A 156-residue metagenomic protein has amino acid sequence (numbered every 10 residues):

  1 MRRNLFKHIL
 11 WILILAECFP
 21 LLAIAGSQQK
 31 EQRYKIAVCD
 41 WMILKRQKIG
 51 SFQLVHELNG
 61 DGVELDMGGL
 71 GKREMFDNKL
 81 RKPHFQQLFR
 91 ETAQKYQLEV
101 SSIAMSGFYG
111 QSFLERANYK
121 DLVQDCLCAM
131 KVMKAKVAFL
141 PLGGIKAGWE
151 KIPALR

Functional and structural regions predicted by a protein language model:
R2-K7: N-terminal export leaders
H8-W11, F52-Q53, T92-Y96, Y109-R156: Active-site acidic/histidine proton-transfer and metal-coordination neighborhood in alpha/beta enzyme cores
I9-P20: Bacterial N-terminal signal peptides
Q28-Q32, F52-N59, K79-S102, L122-A135: Acidic (Asp/Glu)-rich catalytic clusters
Q29-G50: Boundary/entry segment of secreted carbohydrate-active catalytic domains
C39-I43, D66-L70, M105-F108, G143-I145: Active-site beta-loop-alpha junctions enriched in small/polar residues
E64, S102-A104, F139: Conserved beta-strand positions in the central sheet of alpha/beta enzyme cores
E64-R90, L142-E150: Glycine-rich, proline-tolerant flexible connector loops at the mouths of alpha/beta enzymes
